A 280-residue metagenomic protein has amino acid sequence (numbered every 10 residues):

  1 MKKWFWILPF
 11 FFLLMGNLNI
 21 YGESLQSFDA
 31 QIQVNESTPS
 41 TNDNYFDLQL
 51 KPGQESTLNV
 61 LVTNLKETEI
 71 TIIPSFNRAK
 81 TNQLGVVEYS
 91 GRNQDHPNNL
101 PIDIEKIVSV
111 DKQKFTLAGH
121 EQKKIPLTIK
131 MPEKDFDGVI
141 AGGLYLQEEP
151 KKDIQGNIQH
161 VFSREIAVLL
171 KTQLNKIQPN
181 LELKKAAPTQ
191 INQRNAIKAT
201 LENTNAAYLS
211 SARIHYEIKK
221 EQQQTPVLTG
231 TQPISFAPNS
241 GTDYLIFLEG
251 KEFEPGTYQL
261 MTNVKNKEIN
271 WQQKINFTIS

Functional and structural regions predicted by a protein language model:
K2-G22: Sec-dependent N-terminal signal peptides of Gram-positive bacterial secreted proteins and lipoproteins
L25-S56, N180-E182, A186-I191: N-terminal edge beta-strand
L48-T68, I191-N203: Short beta-strand elements of extracellular/lumenal beta-sandwich folds
Q54-T63, I70-R78, L84, L100-G156: Ligand-binding face of N-terminal immunoglobulin V-set domains in extracellular IgSF glycoproteins
L65-T68, S75, K80, E133-D135 (+5 more regions): Short, acidic/polar linear motifs in exposed loop/turn regions
I70-Q83, E88-H96, Q147, A206-Q222: Short acidic, flexible loop segments centered on an aromatic residue
Q94-K134, K219-E254: Intrinsically disordered, low-complexity Pro/Gly/Ser/Thr-rich segments with frequent PxxP/GP/PP motifs and embedded
L174-S280: Membrane-proximal extracellular "stem/stalk" segments of glycoproteins immediately N-terminal to a transmembrane helix
